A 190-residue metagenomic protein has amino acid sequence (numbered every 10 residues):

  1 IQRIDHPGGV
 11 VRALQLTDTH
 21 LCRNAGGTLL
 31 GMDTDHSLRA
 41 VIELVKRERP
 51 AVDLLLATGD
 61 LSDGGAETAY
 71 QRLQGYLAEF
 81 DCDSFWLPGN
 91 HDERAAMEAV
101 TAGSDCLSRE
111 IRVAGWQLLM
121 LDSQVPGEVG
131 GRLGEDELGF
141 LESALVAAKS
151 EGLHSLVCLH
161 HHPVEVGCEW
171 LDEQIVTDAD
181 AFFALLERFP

Functional and structural regions predicted by a protein language model:
I1-Q2, A40, A96-R109, L141-S143: Alpha-helical scaffolding within the catalytic cores of extracellular/periplasmic polymer-degrading hydrolases
I1-R72, G152: N-terminal active-site segment of His-dependent metallophosphoesterases
V10-R23, G115-V125, L156-H160: Active-site-proximal beta-strand elements of phosphoester/diester hydrolases
Q15-T17, D53-D60, S84-N90, D122 (+2 more regions): Active-site neighborhood of phospho(di)ester-bond hydrolases with catalytic His/Asp-centered motifs
A25, A57-A78, E93-C106, G131 (+2 more regions): Metal-dependent catalytic neighborhoods of phosphoester/phosphodiester hydrolases
G27-D33, G127, E169-I175: Short glycine-enriched, charge-decorated loop/helix-capping segments at active-site entrances that position
V41-L54, G131-P190: His/acidic metal-ligating clusters that form di-metal
F80-L107, A114-L119, S123, G127 (+2 more regions): Active-site neighborhood of divalent metal-dependent phosphoester bond hydrolases
